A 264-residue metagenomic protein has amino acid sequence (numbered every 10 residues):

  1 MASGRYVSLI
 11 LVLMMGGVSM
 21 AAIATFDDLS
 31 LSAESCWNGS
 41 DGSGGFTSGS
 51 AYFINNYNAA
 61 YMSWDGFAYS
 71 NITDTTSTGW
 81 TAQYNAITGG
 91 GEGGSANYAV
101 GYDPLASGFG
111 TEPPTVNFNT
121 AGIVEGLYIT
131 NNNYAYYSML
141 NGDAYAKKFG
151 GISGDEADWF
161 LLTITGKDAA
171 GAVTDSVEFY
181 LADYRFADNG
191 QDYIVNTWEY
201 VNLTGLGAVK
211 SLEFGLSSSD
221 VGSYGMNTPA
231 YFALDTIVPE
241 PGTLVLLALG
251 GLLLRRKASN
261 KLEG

Functional and structural regions predicted by a protein language model:
M1-M20, G242-G264: C-terminal cell-surface anchoring/sorting signal
A22-T115, N119: N-terminal targeting leaders for non-cytosolic proteins
S30, E156-I237: Terminal, low-complexity interaction segments
A33-C36, N132-Y137, D220-S223: Short catalytic/ligand-binding loop motif for oxyanion handling, primarily in non-cytosolic enzymes, centered on
N119-G126, V209: Extended extracellular/luminal ectodomain segments enriched in beta-structured repeat modules
I129-N132, A169: Histidine- and/or cysteine-centered catalytic micro-motif in compact active-site loops
M139-L162: Short coil-to-beta strand junction motifs in C2/discoidin
